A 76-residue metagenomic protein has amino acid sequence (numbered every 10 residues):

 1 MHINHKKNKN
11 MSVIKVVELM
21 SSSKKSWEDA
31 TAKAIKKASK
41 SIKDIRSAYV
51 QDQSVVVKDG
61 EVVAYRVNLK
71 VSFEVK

Functional and structural regions predicted by a protein language model:
M1-N10: Short, Lys/Arg-enriched N-terminal segments with co-localized hydrophobic residues within the first ~10-30 amino acids
K9-I14, K76: Absolute protein N-terminus
M11-V13, I45, D59-Y65: A generic structural micro-feature
S12-R46: Short, well-ordered alpha-helical segments
R46-A48, V75-K76: Short, surface-exposed, polar/charged, turn-prone segments marking secondary-structure boundaries
S54-K76: A cross-kingdom feature marking charged/low-complexity
